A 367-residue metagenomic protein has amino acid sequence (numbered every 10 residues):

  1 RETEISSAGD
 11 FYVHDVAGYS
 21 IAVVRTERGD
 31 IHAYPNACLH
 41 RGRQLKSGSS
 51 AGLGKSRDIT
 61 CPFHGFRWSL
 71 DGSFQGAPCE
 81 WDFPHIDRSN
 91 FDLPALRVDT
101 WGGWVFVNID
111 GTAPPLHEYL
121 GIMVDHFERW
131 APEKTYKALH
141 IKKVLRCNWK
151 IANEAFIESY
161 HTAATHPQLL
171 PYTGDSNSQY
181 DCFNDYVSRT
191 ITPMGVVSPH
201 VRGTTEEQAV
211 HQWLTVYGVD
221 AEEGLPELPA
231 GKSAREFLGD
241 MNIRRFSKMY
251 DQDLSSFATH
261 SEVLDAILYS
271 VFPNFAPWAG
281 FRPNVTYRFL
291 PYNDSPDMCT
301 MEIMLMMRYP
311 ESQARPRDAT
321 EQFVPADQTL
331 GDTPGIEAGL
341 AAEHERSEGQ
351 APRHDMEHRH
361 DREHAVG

Functional and structural regions predicted by a protein language model:
R1-E2: Extracytoplasmic c-type cytochrome modules immediately beyond a signal peptide or single-pass transmembrane anchor
I5-G111, P115-H126: Rieske [2Fe-2S] iron-sulfur-binding domain
D30, D99, W104, N108-G367: C-terminal catalytic domain of Rieske-type non-heme iron oxygenases
